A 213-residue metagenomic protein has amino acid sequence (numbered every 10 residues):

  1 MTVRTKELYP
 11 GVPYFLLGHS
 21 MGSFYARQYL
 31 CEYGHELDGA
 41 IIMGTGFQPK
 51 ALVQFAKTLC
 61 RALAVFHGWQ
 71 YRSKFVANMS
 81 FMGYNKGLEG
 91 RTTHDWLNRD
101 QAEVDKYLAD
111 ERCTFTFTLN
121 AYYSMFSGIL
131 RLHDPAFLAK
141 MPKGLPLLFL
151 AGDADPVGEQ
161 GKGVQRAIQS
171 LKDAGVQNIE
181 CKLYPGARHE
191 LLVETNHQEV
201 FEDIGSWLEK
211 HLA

Functional and structural regions predicted by a protein language model:
M1-V12: Conserved acidic catalytic loop of the alpha/beta-hydrolase fold
L17-G22, A26: Gly/Ala-rich beta-loop-alpha elbow adjacent to hydrolase catalytic centers
A26-R112: Alpha/beta-hydrolase-fold enzymes
T118-A139: Active-site nucleophile elbow and catalytic-triad environment of alpha/beta-hydrolase enzymes
M141-L147, Q177: Short, proline-enriched alpha-helix->beta-strand connector loops that line the catalytic pocket of alpha/beta-hydrolase
F149-A151: Short beta-strand/loop motif that positions the catalytic acidic residue of the alpha/beta-hydrolase fold
P156-R166: Conserved alpha/beta-hydrolase "acid-adjacent" motif
A174, N178-A213: Catalytic active-site module of serine/aspartate enzymes centered on a nucleophile-bearing elbow/loop
